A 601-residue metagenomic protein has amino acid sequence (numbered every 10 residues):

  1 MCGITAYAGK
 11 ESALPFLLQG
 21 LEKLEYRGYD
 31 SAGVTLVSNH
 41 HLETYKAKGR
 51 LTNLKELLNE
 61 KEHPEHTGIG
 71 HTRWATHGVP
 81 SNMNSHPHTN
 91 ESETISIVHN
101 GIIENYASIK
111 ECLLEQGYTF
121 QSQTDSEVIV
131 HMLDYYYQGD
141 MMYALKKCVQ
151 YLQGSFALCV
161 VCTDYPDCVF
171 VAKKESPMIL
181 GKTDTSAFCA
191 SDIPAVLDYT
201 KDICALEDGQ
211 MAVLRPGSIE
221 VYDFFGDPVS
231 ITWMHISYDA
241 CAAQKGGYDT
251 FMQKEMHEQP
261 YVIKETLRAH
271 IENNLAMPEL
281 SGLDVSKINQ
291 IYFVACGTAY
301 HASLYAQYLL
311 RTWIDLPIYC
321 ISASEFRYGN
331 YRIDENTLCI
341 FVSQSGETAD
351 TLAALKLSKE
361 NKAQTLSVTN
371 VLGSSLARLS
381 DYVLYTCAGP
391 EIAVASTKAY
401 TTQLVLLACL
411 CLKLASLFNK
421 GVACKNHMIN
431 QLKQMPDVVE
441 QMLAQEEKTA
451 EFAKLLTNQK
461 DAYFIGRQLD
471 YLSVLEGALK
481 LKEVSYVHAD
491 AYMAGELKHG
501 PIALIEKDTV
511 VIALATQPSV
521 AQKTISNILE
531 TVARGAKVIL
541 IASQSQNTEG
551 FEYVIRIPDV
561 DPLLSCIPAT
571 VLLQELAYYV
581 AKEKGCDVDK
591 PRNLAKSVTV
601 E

Functional and structural regions predicted by a protein language model:
M1-K245, D249, Y261-A269, N273-K287 (+5 more regions): Conserved short alpha-helical segments that host acidic/polar catalytic motifs at enzyme active sites
G49, G70-M83, L267-G282, A306-V342 (+2 more regions): Glycine-rich oxoanion-binding loops at beta->alpha junctions
P87-T89, F170-V171, I203-C204, M211-V213 (+11 more regions): Replace "in large, NTP-powered and nucleic-acid-processing enzymes" with "in large, NTP-powered factors and other
L152-S186, F452, T457-E483, V520 (+1 more regions): Acidic/histidine-rich
E258-Y292, Y382-V510, K582-E601: Active-site phosphate/pyrophosphate-binding segments
K287-Q434, L514-P558, L576: Glycine-rich phosphate-binding loops that contact phosphosugars or nucleotide phosphates
G550, V560-E601: Generic C-terminus detector
